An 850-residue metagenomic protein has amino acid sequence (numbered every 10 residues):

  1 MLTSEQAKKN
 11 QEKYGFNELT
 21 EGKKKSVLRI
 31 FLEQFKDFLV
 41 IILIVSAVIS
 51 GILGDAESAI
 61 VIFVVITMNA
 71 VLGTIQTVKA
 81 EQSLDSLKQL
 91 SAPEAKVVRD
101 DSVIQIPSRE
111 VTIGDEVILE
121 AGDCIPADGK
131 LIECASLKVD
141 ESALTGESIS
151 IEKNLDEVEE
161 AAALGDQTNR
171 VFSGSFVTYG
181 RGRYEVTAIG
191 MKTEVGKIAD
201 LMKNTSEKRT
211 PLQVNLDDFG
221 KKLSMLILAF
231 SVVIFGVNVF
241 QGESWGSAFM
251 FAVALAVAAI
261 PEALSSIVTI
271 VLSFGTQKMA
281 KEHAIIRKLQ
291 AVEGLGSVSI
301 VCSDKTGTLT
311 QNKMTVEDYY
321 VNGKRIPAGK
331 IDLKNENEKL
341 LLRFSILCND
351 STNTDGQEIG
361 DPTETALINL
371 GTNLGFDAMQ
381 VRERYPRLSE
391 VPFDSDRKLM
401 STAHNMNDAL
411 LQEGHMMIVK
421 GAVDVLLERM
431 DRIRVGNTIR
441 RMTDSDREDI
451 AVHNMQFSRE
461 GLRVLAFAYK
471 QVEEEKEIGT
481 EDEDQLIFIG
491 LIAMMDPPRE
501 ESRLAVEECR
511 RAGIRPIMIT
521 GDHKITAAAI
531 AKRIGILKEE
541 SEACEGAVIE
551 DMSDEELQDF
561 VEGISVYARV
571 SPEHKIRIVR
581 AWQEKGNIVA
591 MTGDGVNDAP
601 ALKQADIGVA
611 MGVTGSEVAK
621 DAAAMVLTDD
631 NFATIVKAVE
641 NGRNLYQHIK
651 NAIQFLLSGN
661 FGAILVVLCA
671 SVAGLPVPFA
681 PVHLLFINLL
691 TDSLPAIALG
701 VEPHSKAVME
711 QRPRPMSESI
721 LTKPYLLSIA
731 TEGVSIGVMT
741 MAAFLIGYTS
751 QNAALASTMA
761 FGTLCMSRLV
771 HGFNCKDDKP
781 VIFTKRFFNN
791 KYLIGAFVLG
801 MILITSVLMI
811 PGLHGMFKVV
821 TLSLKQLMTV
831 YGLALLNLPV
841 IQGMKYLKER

Functional and structural regions predicted by a protein language model:
M1-E710, I720-L721, V734, L745 (+2 more regions): Conserved cytosolic headpiece of P-type ATPases
T691, I736, T758-G772: Generic alpha-helical transmembrane segments
P715-V734, A754-T758: Membrane-water interface at loop-to-transmembrane-helix junctions
M739: C-terminal catalytic subdomain
F744, Y748-N752: Long hydrophobic segments that form regular secondary structure
C775: A C-terminal functional module that forms or caps the active site or interfaces directly with catalytic machinery
